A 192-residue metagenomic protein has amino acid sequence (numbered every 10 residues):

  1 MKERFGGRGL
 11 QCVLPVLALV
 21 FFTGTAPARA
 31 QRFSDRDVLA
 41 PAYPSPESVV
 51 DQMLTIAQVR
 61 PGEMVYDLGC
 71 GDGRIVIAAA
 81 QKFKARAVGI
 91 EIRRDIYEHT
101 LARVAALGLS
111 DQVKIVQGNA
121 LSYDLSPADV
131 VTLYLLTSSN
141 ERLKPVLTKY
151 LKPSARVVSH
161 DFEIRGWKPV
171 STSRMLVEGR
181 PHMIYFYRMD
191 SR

Functional and structural regions predicted by a protein language model:
C12-G24: Bacterial N-terminal signal peptides
A26-R60: Class I SAM-dependent transferase core
G62-G71: Conserved class I S-adenosyl-L-methionine
G73-I77: Glycine-rich SAM-binding Motif I of class I
R86-E91: Conserved SAM-binding motif I beta-strand of class I
R94-P127: S-adenosyl-L-methionine
S126-R142: A short SAM/SAH-binding and catalytic strip from SAM-dependent methyltransferases
S138-R192: C-terminal substrate-binding/active-site "lid" region of AdoMet-derived donor-dependent transferases
